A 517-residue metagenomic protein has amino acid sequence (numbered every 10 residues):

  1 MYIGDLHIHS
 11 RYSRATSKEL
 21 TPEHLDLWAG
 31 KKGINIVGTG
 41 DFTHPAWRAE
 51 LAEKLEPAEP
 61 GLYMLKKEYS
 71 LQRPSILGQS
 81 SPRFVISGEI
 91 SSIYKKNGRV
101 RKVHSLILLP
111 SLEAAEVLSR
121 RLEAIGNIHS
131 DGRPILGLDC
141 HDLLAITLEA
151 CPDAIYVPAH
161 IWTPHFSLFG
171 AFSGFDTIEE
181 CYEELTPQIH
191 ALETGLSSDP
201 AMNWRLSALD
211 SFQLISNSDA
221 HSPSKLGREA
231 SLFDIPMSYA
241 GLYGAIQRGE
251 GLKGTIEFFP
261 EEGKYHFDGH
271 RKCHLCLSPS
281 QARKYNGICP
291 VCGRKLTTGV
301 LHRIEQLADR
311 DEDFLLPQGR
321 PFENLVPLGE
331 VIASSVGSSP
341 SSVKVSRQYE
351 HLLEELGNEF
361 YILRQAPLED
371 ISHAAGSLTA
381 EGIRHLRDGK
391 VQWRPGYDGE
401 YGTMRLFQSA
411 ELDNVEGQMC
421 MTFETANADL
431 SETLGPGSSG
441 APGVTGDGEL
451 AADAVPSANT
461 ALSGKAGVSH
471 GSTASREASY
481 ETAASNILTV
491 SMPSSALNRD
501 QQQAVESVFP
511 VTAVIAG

Functional and structural regions predicted by a protein language model:
M1-Y2, L27, P45, E53-E56 (+13 more regions): C-terminal functional module detector
D5-L6, V37-F42, V85-G88, V157-A159 (+2 more regions): Active-site neighborhood of phospho(di)ester-bond hydrolases with catalytic His/Asp-centered motifs
T16-S17, R48-A52, F166-S173, W204 (+1 more regions): Histidine/acidic-residue-rich catalytic or RNA/ligand-binding cores of hydrolases and nuclease-related proteins
L20, R48-H190, M421: Extended substrate/RNA-proximal surfaces in nucleic-acid metabolism proteins
L27-W47, I155-V157: Divalent metal-dependent hydrolysis catalytic cores, especially in the metallo-beta-lactamase
Y480-L497: Conserved adenine-nucleotide phosphate-binding loops and their immediately adjacent elements
P493-P510: N-terminal pre-P-loop "Q-motif" helix
P510-G517: Walker A/P-loop
